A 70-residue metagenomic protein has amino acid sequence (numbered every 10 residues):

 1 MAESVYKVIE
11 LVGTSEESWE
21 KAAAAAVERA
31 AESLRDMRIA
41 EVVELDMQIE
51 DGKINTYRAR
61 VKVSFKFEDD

Functional and structural regions predicted by a protein language model:
M1-A2, E50-G52: Short beta-strand/turn micro-motifs at beta-sheet edges
A2-S4, V63: Short N-terminal signal/transit or membrane-insertion segments and the immediately adjacent low-complexity/disordered
S4-M37: Short, well-ordered alpha-helical segments
Y6, M37-A40, I54-R60: Short connector loops at helix/strand junctions that flank enzyme active sites, especially segments positioning acidic
V12, V43, S64: Residues in well-ordered beta-strands of folded domains
E16-S18, M47, K66-D70: Generic "edge-of-domain/loop-turn" microfeature
E41-I49: Short, conserved loop-to-beta-strand elements that form functional interface hotspots
G52-D70: C-terminal structural segments of small proteins and small subunits
